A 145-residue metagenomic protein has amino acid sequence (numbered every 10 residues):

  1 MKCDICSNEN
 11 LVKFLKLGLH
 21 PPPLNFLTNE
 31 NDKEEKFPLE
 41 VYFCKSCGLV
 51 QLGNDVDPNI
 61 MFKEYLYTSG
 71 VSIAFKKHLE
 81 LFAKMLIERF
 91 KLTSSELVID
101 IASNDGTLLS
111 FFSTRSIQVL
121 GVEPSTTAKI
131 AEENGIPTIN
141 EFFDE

Functional and structural regions predicted by a protein language model:
M1-A74: N-terminal juxtadomain amphipathic helix that follows a signal peptide/anchor or precedes a small N-terminal auxiliary
K77-S95: Conserved alpha-helix/loop element of class I SAM-dependent methyltransferases that forms part of the SAM/SAH-binding
S94-N104: Conserved class I S-adenosyl-L-methionine
D105-S116: Conserved SAM-binding loop of SAM-dependent methyltransferases across substrates and taxa, primarily the Class I
Q118-E123: Conserved SAM-binding motif I beta-strand of class I
T126-A128: Helix N-cap at the beta1-alpha1 junction of Rossmann-like dinucleotide-binding domains, i.e., the first residues
A131-E132: Conserved SAM-binding loop
G135-E145: Conserved SAM-binding strand-loop segment of SAM-dependent methyltransferases
